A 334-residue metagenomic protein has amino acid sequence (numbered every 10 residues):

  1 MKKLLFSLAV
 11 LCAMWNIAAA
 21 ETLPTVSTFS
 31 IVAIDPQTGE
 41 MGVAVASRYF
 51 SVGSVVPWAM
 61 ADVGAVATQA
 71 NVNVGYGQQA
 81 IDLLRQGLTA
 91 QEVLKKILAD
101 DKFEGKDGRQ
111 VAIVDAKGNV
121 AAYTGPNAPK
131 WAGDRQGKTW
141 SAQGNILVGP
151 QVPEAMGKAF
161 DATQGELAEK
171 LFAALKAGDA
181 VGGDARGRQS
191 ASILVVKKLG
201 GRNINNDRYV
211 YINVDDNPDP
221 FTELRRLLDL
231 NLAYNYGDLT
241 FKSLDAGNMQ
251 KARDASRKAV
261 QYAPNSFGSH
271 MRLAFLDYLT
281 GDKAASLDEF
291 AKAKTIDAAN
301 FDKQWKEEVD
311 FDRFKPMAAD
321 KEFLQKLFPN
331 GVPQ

Functional and structural regions predicted by a protein language model:
S7-N16: Bacterial N-terminal signal peptides
E21-R186, I193, D215-K251, A255-R257 (+3 more regions): Alpha/propeptide regions of enzymes that mature by internal proteolysis
F241-K242, M271, F275, V309: Residue-level recognition of tetratricopeptide repeat
D245, L279-T280: Register position in tetratricopeptide repeats
N248-D254, D282-E289: Structural signature of tandem alpha-helical TPR/SEL1-like repeats, specifically the intra-repeat loop/turn
A255, H270-D277, E289: TPR/Sel1-like alpha-solenoid repeat signature
A284-N300: TPR/TPR-like (Sel1-like) alpha-helical repeat modules
A299-Q334: Terminal, low-structured helical/coil segments at or just beyond the last alpha-helical repeat
